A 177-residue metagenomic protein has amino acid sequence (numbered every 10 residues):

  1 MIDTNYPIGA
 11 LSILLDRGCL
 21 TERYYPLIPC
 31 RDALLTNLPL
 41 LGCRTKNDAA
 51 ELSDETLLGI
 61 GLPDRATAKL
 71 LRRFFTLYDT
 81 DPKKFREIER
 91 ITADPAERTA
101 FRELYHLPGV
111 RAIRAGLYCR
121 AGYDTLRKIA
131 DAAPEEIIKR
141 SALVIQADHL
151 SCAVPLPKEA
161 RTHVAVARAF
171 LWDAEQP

Functional and structural regions predicted by a protein language model:
M1-P177: C-terminal extensions
